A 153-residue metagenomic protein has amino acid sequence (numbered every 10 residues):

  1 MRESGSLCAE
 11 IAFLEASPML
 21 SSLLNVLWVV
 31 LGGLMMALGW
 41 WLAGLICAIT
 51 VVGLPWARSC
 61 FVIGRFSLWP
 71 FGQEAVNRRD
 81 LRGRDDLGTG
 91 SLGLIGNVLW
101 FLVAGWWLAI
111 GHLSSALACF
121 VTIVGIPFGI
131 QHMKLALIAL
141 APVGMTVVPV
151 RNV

Functional and structural regions predicted by a protein language model:
A9-V153: Juxtamembrane, membrane-proximal amphipathic segments and lipid-exposed surfaces of hairpin/multipass modules
